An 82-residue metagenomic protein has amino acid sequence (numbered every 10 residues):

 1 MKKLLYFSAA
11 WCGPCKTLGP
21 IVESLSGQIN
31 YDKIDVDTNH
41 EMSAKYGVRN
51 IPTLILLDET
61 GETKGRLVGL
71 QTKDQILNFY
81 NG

Functional and structural regions predicted by a protein language model:
M1-L25: Local sequence-structure signature of Cys/Sec-based thiol-disulfide redox active-site neighborhoods
F7, S26-E41: Thiol-based oxidoreductase modules, predominantly thioredoxin-like and allied folds used for disulfide exchange
G19, N30-Y31, H40-E41, G65 (+1 more regions): Mobile acidic interaction elements
Q28, K45-V48: Alpha-helix termination/capping residues and helix-transition junctions
H40-S43, T53: Short conserved loop adjoining the S-adenosyl-L-methionine
M42-Y46, F79: CheY-like receiver
G47-I55: Structural micro-motif
L56-G82: Non-catalytic, surface beta->alpha helical segment in thiol-disulfide oxidoreductase systems
